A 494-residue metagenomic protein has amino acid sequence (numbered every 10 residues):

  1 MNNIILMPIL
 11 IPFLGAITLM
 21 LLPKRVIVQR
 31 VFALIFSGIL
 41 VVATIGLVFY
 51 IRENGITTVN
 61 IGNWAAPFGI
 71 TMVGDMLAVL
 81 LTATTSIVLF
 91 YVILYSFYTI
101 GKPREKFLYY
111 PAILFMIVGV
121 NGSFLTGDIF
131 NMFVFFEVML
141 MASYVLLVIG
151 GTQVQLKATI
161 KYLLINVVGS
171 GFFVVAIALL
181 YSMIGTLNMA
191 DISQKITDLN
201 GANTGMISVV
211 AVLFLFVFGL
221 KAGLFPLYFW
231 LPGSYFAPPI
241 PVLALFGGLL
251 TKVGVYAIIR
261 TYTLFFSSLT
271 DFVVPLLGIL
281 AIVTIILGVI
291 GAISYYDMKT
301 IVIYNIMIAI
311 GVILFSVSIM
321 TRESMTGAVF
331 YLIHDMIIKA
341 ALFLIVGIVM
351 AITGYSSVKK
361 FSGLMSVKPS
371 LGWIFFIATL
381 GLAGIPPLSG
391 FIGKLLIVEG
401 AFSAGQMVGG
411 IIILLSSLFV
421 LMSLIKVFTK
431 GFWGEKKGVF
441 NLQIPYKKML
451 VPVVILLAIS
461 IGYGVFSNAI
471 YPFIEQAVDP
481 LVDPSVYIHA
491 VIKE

Functional and structural regions predicted by a protein language model:
M1-L6, L14-P111, A190-Q194, Q476-P480: Transmembrane helix-loop-helix hairpins at membrane boundaries of multipass inner-membrane proteins
I27-S37, K157-G169, K368-G372, K447-I455: Alpha-helical transmembrane segments and their helix-start/interface "positive-inside/aromatic belt" motifs in integral
L34-V48, N166-A178, A378, I455-A469: Hydrophobic alpha-helical membrane-insertion segments
V48-I56, Y181-G185, S467-P472: Helix-to-loop transition at the C-terminal end of transmembrane segments
Y91-G101, I117-F130, S143-L395, E399-K426: Hydrophobic transmembrane alpha-helices and their helix-loop junctions in integral membrane proteins
F97-A112, I240-V242, F440-M449: Cytoplasmic juxtamembrane regions at transmembrane-helix boundaries
E137: Short phosphate-coordinating micro-motif centered on Lys-Gly-acidic
K368-S370, S417, L424-E494: Cytoplasmic/organellar membrane-interface segments at the starts of transmembrane helices in multi-pass inner-membrane
